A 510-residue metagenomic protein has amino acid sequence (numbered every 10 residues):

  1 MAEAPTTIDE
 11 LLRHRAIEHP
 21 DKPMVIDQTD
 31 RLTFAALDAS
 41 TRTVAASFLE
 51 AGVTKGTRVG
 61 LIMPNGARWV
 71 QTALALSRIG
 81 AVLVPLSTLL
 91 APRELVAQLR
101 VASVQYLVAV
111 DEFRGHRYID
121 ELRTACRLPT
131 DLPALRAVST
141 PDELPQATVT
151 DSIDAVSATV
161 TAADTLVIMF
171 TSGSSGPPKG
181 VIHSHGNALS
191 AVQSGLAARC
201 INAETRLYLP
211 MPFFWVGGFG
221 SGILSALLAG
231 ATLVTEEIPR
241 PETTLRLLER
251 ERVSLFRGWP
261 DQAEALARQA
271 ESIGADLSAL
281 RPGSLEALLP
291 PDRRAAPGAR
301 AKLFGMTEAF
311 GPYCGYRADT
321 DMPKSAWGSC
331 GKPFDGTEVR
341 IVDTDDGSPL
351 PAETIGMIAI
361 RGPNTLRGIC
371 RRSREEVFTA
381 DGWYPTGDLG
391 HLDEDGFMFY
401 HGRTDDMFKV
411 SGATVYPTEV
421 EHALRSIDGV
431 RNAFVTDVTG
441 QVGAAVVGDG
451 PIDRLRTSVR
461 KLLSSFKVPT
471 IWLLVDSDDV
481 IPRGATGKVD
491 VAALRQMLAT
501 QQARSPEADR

Functional and structural regions predicted by a protein language model:
A2-P5, P23-G66, V70-L74, A91-V96 (+2 more regions): Conserved AMP-binding/adenylate-forming core of the ANL superfamily
P5, P20, S139, D151-F170 (+2 more regions): Conserved pre-ATP/AMP-binding loop-to-beta segment of ANL
T29, F408, V435, A445 (+1 more regions): Conserved C-terminal "lid"/linker of ANL adenylate-forming enzymes
E50-A51, I79-Q146, R268, G448-T457: Structural core segment of the AMP-binding/adenylate-forming
A51, I62, S348-E353, M357-T418 (+1 more regions): Conserved ATP-binding/catalytic segment of the ANL
L90-R100, L107-A109, F256, G362 (+2 more regions): AMP-binding/adenylate-forming catalytic core of the ANL superfamily
L189-R206, F214-L255, Q269, F334: Conserved AMP-binding/adenylation subdomain of ANL enzymes
R250-W327, E338: Gly/Ser/Thr-rich phosphate-binding loop
